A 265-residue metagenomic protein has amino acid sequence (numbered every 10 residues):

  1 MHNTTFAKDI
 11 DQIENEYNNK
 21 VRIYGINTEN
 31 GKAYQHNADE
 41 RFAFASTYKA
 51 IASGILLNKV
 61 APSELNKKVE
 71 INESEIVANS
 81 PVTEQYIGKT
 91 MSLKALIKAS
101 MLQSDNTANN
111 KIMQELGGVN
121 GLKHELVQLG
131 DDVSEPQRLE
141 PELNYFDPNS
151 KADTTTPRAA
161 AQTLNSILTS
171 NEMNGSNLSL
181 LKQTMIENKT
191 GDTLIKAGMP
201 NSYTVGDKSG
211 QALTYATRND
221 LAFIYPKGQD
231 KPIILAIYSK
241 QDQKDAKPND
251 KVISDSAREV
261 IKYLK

Functional and structural regions predicted by a protein language model:
M1-Y17, A33, E115, V119-N120 (+3 more regions): Structured C-terminal helix/loop/strand segments within mature extracytoplasmic catalytic/sensor domains
T4-A38, K67-E70: A short, well-structured edge-of-sheet supersecondary motif
I26-T28, S100-S104, I112-L116, Q137-P141 (+2 more regions): Active-site-proximal beta-strand/loop segments in catalytic clefts of secreted hydrolases
A43-I71, S100, L235: Active-site SXXK
N58-I76, H124, N174-L178: Short, well-structured active-site flanking segments
K67-V82, L116-G117, L143: Acidic helix-start/capping segments at beta-turn-to-alpha-helix junctions
V77-I112, V119: Conserved catalytic neighborhood of penicillin-recognizing serine enzymes
N110-E172: Mid-domain, small-residue-enriched loop/turn segments at the edges of structured enzyme/sensor domains
